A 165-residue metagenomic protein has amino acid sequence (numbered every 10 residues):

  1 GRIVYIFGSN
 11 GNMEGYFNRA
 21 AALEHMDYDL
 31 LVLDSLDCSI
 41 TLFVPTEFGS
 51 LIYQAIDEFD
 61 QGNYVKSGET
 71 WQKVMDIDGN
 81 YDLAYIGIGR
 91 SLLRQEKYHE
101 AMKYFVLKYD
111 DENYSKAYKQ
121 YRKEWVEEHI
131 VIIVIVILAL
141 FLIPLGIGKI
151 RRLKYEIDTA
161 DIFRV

Functional and structural regions predicted by a protein language model:
I3-L23, D57-E58: Gly/Pro-rich loop segments of beta-rich domains
A84, Y114-Y118: TPR alpha-solenoid repeat register
R152-V165: Cytoplasmic C-terminal tails of single-pass
